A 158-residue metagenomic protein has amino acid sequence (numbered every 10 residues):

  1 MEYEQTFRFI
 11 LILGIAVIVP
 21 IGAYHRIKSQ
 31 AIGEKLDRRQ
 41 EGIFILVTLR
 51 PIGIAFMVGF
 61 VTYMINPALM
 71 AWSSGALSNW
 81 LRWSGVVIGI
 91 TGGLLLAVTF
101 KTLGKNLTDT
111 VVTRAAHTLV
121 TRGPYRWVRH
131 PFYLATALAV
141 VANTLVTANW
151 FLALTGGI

Functional and structural regions predicted by a protein language model:
M1-R114, T118-T121, A139-I158: Membrane-anchoring alpha-helices and their flanking helix-loop junctions
R122, R126-L134: Histidine-centered phosphotransfer motif of kinases
